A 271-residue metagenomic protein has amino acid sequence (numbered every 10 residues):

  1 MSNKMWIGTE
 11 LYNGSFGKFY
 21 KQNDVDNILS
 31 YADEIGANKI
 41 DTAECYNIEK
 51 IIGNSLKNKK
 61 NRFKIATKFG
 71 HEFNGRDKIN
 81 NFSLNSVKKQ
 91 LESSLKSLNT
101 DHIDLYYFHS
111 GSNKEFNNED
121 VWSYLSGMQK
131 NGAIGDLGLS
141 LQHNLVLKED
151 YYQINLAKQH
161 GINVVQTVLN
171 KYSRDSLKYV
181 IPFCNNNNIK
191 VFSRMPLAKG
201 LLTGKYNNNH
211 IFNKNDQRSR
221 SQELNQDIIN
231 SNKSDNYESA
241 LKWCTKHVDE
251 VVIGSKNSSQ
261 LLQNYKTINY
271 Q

Functional and structural regions predicted by a protein language model:
M1-S2, G53-K64, L95-T100, S123-K130 (+2 more regions): Acidic (Asp/Glu)-rich catalytic clusters
M1-T67, Q159: N-terminal binding-site loop/beta-alpha segment at the start of enzyme catalytic domains that lines or forms
E10-N23, F73-K88, H109-E115, N144-K148: Active-site mouth loops of central-metabolism enzymes
F19-A32, F82-N99, L145-L156, A240: Short, acidic/polar
K39-A43, H102-F108, G138-L139: Short beta-strand segments at enzyme active-site cores
R62-G75, T167: A short, structured active-site edge motif that brings together acidic residues
L95-N117: Active-site groove signature of glycoside hydrolases
G111-Q271: Beta/alpha (TIM)-barrel catalytic core signal, keyed to glycine-rich beta->alpha loops juxtaposed to Asp/Glu that bind
